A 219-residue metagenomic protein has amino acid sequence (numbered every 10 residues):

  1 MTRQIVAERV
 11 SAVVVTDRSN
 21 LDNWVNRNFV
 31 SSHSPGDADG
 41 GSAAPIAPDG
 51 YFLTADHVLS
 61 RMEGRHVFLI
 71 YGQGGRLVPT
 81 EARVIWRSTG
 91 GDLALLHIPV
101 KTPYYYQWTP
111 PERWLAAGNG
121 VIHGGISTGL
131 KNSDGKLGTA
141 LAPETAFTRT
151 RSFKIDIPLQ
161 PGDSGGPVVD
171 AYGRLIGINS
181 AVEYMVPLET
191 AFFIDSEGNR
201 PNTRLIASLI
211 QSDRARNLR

Functional and structural regions predicted by a protein language model:
M1, D22-A55, P79-E81, G165: A conserved glycine-rich beta-strand in the N-terminal activation segment of trypsin-fold
M1-R3, V84, P103-Y105, L175-R219: C-terminal cap/linker of serine protease catalytic domains
Q4-S34, H123: A short, Trp-centered hydrophobic/proline-enriched beta-strand micro-motif
V6, V10, V14-D17, T54-H57 (+9 more regions): Sec/Tat-exported extracytoplasmic proteins
A44-P45, P158-S180: Catalytic nucleophile loop of clan PA
P48-S133, S152, A215: Conserved active-site neighborhood of the chymotrypsin/trypsin-like protease fold
D49, I85-S88, P99-T102, L141-F147 (+2 more regions): A generic structural motif
Y105-R151, L159-D163, N179-T190: Flexible, gly/ser-rich surface segments that form the specificity/activation loops bordering the active-site cleft
